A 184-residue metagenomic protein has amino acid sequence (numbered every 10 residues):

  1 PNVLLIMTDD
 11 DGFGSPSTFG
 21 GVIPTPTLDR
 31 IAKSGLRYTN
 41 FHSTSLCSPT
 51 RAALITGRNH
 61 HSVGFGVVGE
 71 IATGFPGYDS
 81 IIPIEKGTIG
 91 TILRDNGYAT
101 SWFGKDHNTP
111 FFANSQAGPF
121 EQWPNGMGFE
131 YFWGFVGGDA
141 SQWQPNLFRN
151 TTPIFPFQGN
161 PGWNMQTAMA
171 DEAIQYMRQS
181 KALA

Functional and structural regions predicted by a protein language model:
P1-A184: Formylglycine-dependent sulfatase
